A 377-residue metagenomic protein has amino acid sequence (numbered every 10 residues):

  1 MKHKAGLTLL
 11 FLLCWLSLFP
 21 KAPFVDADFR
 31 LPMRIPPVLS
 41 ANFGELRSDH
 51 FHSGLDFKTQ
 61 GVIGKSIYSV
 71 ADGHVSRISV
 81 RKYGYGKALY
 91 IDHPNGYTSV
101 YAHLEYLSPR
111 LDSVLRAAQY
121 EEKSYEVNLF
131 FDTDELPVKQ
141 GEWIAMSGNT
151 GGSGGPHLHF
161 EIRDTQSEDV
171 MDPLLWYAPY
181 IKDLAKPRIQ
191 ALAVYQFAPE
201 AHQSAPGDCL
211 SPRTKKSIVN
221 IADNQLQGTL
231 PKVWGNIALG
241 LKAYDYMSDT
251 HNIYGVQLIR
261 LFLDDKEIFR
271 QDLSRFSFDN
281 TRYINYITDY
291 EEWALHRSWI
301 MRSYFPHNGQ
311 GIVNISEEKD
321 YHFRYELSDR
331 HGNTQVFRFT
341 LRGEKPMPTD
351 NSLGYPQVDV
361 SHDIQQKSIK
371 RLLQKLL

Functional and structural regions predicted by a protein language model:
M1-A5: Positively charged n-region of N-terminal signal peptides that target proteins for export
F11-K21: Hydrophobic h-region of N-terminal signal peptides that target proteins for export in Gram-negative bacteria
F19-T98, E105, Y125-D134, K139-Q140 (+4 more regions): Surface-exposed, glycine-biased beta-strand/turn segments
T98-T133, P212, S217-L226, G255-E317: Exoplasmic/lumenal beta-rich domain surfaces
I189-L210, D350-L377: Compositionally biased low-complexity segments at domain edges in trafficked proteins and select soluble regulators
S248, S328-V336: Short acidic/polar inter-strand loop motif in beta-rich domains
N333-N351, P356: Short beta-strand elements
